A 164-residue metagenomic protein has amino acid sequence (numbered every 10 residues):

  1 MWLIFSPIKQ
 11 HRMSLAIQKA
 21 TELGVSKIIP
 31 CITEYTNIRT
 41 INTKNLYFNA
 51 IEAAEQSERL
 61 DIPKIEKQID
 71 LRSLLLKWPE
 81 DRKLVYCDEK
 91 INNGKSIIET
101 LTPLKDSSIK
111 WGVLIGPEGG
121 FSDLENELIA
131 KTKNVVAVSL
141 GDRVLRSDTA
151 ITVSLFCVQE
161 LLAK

Functional and structural regions predicted by a protein language model:
M1-Y86: RNA substrate-binding interface of SAM-dependent RNA methyltransferases
K19-L23, L101-L104, L128-K131, S154-L155: Short, solvent-exposed amphipathic alpha-helical segments in soluble enzyme and RNA/protein-processing domains
I41, K95-I98, S147-I151: Short, charged, surface-exposed secondary-structure boundary motifs
L74-E80, I97-D106: Short amphipathic alpha-helix with an adjacent loop that forms part of the alpha/beta core around
C87, N92-K95, I115: Reductase modules of NAD(P)H-dependent flavoproteins
I91-N92, E118-G119, D142-L145: Short, acidic/turn-prone active-site loops that include or flank metal/cofactor- and phosphate-binding residues
S108-L128: A C-terminal functional module that forms or caps the active site or interfaces directly with catalytic machinery
D123-K164: Structured adenosyl-cofactor binding patch, chiefly the S-adenosyl-L-methionine
